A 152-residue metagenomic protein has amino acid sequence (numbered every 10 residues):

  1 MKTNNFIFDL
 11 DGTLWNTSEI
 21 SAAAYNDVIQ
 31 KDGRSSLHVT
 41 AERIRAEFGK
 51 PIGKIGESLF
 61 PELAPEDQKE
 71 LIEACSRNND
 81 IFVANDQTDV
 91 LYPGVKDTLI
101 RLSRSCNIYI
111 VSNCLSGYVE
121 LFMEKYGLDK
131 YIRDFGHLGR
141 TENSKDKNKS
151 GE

Functional and structural regions predicted by a protein language model:
M1-T3, S105: A general structural motif
T3-L10, L14-P93: N-terminal helical cap/lid subdomain that shapes the substrate entry/recognition surface in HAD-like hydrolases
I81-I110, S116, E120: Short, acidic loop-to-helix structural element flanking the phosphoryl-transfer center in phosphate-processing enzymes
T88, S116-E152: Substrate-recognition "cap/lid" segment bordering the active-site pocket of phosphatases
